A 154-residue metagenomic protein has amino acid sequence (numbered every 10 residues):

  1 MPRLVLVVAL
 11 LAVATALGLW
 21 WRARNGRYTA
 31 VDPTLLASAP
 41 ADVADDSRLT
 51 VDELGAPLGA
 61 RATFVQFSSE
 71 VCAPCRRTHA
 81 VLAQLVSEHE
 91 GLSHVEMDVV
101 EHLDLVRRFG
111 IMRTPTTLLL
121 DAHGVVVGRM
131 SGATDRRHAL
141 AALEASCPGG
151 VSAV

Functional and structural regions predicted by a protein language model:
M1-D45: N-terminal targeting signals for export/organelle localization
V43, S47-A56, A60: Anionic-ligand binding region
L58-S69: Short active-site neighborhood of thiol/selenol oxidoreductases, capturing the structured segment around
C72-C75, T117: The canonical Cys-X-X-Cys-His
R76-E88: Typically the conserved alpha-helix immediately C-terminal to a functionally engaged Cys/Sec in thioredoxin-like
E90-D104: Thiol-based oxidoreductase modules, predominantly thioredoxin-like and allied folds used for disulfide exchange
G110-L118: Structural micro-motif
L119-V154: Non-catalytic, surface beta->alpha helical segment in thiol-disulfide oxidoreductase systems
